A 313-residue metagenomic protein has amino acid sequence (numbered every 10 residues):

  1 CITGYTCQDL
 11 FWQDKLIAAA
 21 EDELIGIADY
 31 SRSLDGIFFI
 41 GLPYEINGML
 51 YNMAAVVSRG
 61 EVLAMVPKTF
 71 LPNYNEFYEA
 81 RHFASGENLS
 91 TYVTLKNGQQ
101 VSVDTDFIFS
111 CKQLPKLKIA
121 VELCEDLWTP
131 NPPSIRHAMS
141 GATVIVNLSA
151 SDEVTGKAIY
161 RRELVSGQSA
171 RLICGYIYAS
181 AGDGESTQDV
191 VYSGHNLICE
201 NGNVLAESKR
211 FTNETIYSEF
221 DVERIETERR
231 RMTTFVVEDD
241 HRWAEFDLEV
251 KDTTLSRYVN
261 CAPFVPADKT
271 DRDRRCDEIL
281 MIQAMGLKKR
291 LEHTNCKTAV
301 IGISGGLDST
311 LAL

Functional and structural regions predicted by a protein language model:
C1-G302, D308-L313: Enzyme catalytic cores with a strong preference for nitrogen-chemistry domains
